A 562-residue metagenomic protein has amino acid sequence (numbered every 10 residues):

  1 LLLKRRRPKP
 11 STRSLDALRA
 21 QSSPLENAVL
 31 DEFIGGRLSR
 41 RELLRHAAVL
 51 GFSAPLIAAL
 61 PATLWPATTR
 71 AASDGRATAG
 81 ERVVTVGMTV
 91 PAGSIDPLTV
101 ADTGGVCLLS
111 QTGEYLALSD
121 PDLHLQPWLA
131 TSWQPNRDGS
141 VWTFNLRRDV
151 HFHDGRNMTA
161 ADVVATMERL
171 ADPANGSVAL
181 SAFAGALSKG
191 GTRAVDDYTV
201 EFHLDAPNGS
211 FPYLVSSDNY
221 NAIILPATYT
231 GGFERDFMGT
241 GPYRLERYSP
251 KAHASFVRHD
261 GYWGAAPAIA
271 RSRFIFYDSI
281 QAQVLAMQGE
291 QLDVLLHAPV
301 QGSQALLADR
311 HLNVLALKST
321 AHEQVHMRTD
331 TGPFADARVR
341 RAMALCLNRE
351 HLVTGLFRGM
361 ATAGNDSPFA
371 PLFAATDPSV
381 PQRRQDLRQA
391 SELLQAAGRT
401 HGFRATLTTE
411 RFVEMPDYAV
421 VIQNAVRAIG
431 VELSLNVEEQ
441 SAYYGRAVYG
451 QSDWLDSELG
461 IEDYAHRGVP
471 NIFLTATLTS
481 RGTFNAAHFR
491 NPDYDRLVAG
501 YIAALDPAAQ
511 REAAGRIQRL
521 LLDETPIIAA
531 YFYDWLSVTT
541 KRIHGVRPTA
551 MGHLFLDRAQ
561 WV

Functional and structural regions predicted by a protein language model:
L1-E42, W65: N-terminal secretory signal peptides
V86, G155, N424-L478, A513-A514: Periplasmic binding protein-like
G87-R137, E168, D236-T240: N-terminal lobe/hinge region of extracytoplasmic solute-binding protein
N145, A179-L225, R247: Surface-exposed binding/hinge segments that line and control ligand-binding clefts or catalytic entry sites
Y243, A363-A396, V413-D417: Structural transition elements
H259-A305, N424, E432-S434: Ligand-site clamp/hinge motif
E432-G445, I472-K541, V562: Extracytoplasmic/peripheral linker and loop segments enriched in polar/acidic and small residues with frequent Thr/Pro
S537-V562: Long beta-strand-rich cores associated with HINT superfamily self-processing modules
